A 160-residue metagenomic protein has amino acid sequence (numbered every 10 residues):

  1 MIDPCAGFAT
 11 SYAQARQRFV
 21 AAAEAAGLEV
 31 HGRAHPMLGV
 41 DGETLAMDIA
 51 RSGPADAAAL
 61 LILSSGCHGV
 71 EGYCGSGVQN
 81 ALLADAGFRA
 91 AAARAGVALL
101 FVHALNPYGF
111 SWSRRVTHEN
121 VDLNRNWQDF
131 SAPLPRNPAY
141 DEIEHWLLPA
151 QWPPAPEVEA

Functional and structural regions predicted by a protein language model:
M1-A160: Structured catalytic-domain cores with a bias toward divalent-metal coordination
